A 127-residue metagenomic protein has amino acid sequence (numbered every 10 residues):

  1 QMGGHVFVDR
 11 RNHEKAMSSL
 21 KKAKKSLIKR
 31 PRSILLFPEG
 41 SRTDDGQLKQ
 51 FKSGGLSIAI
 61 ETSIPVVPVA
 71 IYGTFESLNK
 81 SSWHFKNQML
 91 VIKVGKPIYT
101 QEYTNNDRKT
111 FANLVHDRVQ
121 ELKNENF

Functional and structural regions predicted by a protein language model:
Q1-K15: Catalytic core of membrane glycerolipid acyltransferases/transacylases, capturing the structured, soluble-facing
M17-F127: Non-catalytic C-terminal accessory region of glycerolipid acyltransferases and related lyso-lipid remodeling enzymes
